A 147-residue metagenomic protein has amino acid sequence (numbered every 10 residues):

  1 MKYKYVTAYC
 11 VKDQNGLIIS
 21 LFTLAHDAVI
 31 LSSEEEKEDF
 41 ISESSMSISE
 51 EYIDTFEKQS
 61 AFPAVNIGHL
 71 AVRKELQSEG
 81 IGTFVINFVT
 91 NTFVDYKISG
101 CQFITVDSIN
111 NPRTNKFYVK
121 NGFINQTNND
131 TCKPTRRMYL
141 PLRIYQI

Functional and structural regions predicted by a protein language model:
M1-C10, Q14-S20, A25-E35: A short helix-loop-beta-strand connector motif used in the catalytic cores of GNAT acetyltransferases and, in some
A8-D13, I67, F103-S108: Extended hydrophobic secondary-structure segments that form protein cores and membrane-embedded regions
V11-K12, G16, F93-K97, R113 (+2 more regions): Preference for well-ordered, secondary-structure-rich cores of eukaryotic proteins
L24-H69: Conserved acyl-donor/pantetheine-binding loop and adjacent beta-alpha core of acyl/acetyltransferases and related
G68-S78: A short, internal acetyl-CoA/4′-phosphopantetheine-binding micro-motif in the GNAT/acyltransferase core
S78-T92: Conserved acetyl-CoA-binding loop-helix of GNAT-fold acetyltransferases
I86, F93-D107: Conserved GNAT acetyl-CoA-binding A-motif
S108-N128: Conserved active-site alpha-helix within GNAT-family acetyltransferase domains
